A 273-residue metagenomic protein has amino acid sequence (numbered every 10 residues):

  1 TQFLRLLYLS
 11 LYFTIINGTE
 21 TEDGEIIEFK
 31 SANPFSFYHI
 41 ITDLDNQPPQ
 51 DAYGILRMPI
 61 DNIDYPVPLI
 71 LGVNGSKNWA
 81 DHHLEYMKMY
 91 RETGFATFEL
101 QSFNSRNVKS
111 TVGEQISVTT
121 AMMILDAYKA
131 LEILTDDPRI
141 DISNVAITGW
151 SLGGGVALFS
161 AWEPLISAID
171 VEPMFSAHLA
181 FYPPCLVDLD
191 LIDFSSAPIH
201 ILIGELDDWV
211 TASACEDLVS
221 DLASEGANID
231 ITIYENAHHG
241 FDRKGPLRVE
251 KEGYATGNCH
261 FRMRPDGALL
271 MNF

Functional and structural regions predicted by a protein language model:
T1-L9: Sec-dependent signal peptide recognition, specifically the positively charged N-region followed immediately by
Y8-N17: Hydrophobic h-region of N-terminal signal peptides that target proteins for export in Gram-negative bacteria
T19-Y65: N-terminal cap/lid segment of alpha/beta-hydrolase-fold proteins
T42, T119-S196, D208: Primarily recognizes the serine-hydrolase "nucleophile elbow" in alpha/beta-hydrolase and SGNH/GDSL folds
T42-D45, Q50-I55, P66-D136, G245-P265 (+1 more regions): Serine-hydrolase catalytic machinery in alpha/beta-hydrolase-like enzymes
G72-K77, P183, G204-E205: Glycine-rich His-Gly loop
E85, A197, V210-D221, P246: Short alpha-helix in the alpha/beta-hydrolase fold that links the catalytic acid
S196-D207, L218-V219, I229-T232, H239: Catalytic His-Asp charge-relay segment
